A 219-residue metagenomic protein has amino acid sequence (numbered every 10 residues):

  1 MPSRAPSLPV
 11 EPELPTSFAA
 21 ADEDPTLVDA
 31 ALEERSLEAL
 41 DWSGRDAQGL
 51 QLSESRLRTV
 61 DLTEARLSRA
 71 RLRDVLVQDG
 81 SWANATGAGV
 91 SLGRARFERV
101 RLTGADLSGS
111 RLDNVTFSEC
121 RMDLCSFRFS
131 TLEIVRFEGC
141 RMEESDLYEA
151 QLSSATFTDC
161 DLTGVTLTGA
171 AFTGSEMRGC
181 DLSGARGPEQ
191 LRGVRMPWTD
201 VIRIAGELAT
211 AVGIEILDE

Functional and structural regions predicted by a protein language model:
P2-E219: Tandem repeat scaffolds
